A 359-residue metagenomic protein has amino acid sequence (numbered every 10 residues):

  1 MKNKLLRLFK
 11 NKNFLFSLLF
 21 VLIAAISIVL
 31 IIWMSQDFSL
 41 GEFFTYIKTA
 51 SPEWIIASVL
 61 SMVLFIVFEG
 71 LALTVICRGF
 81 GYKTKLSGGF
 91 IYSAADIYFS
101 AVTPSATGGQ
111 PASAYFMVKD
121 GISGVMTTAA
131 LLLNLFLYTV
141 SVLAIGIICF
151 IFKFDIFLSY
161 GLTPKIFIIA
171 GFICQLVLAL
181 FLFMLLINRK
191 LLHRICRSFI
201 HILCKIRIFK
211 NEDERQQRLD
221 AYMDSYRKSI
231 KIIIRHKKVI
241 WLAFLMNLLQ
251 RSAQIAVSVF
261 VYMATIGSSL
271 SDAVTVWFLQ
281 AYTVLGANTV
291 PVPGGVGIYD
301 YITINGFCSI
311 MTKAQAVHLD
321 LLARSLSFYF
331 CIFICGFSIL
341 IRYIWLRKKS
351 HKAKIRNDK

Functional and structural regions predicted by a protein language model:
M1-T45, F99-F209, V292, V296-K359: Transmembrane helix-loop-helix hairpins in multi-pass inner-membrane proteins
N13-L18, T49-S58, K231-L245: Membrane-interface helix starts
W33, K205-D224: Short, membrane-interfacial amphipathic segments enriched in basic
G41-T49, M117, Y222-I234: A short amphipathic helical element positioned immediately N-terminal to and/or at the very start of a transmembrane
E69-I76, S113, Q254-V261, A281-Y282 (+1 more regions): Hydrophobic/aromatic residues in alpha-helical transmembrane segments
G70-A94, V261-L279: Membrane-embedded helical hairpins/re-entrant loop segments and their flanking transmembrane helices within multi-pass
S87-D96, V274-L285, Q315-S325: Alpha-helical transmembrane segments of multi-pass membrane proteins
I230-T283: Transmembrane helical segments that form the transport core of multi-pass membrane transport proteins
